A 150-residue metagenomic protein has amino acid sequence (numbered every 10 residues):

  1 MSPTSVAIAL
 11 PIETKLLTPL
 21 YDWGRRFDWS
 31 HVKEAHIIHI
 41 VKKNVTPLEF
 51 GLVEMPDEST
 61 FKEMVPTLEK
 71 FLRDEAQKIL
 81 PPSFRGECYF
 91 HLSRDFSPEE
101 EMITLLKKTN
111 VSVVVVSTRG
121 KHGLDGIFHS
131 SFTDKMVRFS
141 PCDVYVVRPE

Functional and structural regions predicted by a protein language model:
S2-E58: Small/aliphatic-rich secondary-structure junction motif
P3, V113-F139: Glycine-rich, Arg-bearing micro-motifs that act as flexible, cationic patches
R26-W29, K107-K108, R138: Solvent-exposed polar/charged
L52-P56, K107, F132-T133: Short, hinge-like loop/turn segments at secondary-structure boundaries
P56-F71: A short acidic, glycine-rich active-site loop that binds or catalyzes chemistry on phosphate/adenosine moieties
K78-V114: Structural beta-alpha unit
F139-E150: Short, flexible loop segments at boundaries between secondary-structure elements
